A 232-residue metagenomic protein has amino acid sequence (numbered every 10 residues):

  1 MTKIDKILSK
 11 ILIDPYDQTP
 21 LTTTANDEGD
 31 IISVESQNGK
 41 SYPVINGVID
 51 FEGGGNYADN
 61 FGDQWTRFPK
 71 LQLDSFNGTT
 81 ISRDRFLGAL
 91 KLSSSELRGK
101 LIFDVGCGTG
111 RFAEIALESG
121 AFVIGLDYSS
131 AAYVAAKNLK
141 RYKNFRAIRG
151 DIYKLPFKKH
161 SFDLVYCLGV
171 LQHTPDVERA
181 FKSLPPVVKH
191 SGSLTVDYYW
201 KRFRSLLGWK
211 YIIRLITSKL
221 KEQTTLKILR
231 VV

Functional and structural regions predicted by a protein language model:
M1-P156, L164: Conserved N-terminal segment of class I S-adenosyl-L-methionine
R111-A113, T174, R202-L207: Short catalytic/ligand-binding loop motif for oxyanion handling, primarily in non-cytosolic enzymes, centered on
Y133, T174-R179: Short N-terminal helix/helix-N-cap motif within the alpha/beta-hydrolase-1
K154, Q172, K201: Active-site micro-motifs of SAM-dependent methyltransferase domains
L164-P175: A short SAM/SAH-binding and catalytic strip from SAM-dependent methyltransferases
E178-H190: A short glycine-rich, Lys/Arg-flanked "PGG" loop and its adjoining helix->strand segment in the class I
S193-T225, V231: Conserved class I S-adenosyl-L-methionine
